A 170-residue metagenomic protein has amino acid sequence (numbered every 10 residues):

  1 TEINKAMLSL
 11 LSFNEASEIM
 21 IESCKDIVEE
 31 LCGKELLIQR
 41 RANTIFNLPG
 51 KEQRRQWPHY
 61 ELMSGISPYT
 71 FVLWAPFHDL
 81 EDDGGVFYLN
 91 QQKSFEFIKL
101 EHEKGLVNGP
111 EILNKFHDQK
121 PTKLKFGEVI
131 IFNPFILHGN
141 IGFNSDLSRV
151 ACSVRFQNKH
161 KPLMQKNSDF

Functional and structural regions predicted by a protein language model:
T1-Q56: Non-heme Fe(II)-dependent double-stranded beta-helix
R40-N43, R54-Q56, Y69-A75, G84 (+1 more regions): Generic beta-strand structural signal
F46-E61, E81, P134-G139: Conserved short histidine dyad/triad with adjacent acidic residue
R54-P58, Y69, D83-Q91, F97-E101 (+2 more regions): A short secondary-structure junction signal
P58-T70, H117, L124, L147: A short beta-loop-beta micro-motif enriched in histidine and acidic residues
S64-D82, R155-K159: Short, conserved beta-strand element in jelly-roll/cupin
E81-L137: Double-stranded beta-helix
I136-F170: Non-heme Fe(II)/2-oxoglutarate
